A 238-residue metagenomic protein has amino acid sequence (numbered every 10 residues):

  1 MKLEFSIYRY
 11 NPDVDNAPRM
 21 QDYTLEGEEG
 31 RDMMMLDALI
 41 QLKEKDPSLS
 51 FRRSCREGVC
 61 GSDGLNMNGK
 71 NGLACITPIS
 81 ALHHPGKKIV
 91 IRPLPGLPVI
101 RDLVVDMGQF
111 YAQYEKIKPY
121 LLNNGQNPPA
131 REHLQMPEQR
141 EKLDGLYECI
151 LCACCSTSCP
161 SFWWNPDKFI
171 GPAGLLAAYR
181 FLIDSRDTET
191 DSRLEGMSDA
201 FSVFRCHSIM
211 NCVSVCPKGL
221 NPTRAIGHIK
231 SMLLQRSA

Functional and structural regions predicted by a protein language model:
M1-F5: Short structural boundary motif marking the start of a folded domain
P12-A17: Short N-terminal binding/cap micro-motifs at the start of the first secondary-structure element
M20-M33: Short, contiguous acidic and Ser/Thr-rich linear segments
E26, N66-G69: Short strand-turn-strand beta-turns centered on an Asx-Gly dipeptide
D32-P47, I89-A238: Ferredoxin-type iron-sulfur electron-transfer modules in oxidoreductases and energy-metabolism complexes
C55-G64: Short, structured protein-protein interaction patches enriched in aromatics and acidic/basic residues, typified by
K70-I91: Glycine-rich phosphate/adenylate-binding loop and adjacent beta-alpha elements of nucleotide- or dinucleotide-binding
